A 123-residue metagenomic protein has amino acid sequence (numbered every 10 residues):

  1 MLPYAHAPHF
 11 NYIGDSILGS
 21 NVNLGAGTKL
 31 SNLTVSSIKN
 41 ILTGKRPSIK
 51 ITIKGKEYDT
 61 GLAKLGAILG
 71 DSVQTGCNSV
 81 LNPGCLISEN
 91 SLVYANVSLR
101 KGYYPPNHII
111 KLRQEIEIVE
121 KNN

Functional and structural regions predicted by a protein language model:
M1-N123: Glycine-rich hexapeptide-repeat left-handed beta-helix
